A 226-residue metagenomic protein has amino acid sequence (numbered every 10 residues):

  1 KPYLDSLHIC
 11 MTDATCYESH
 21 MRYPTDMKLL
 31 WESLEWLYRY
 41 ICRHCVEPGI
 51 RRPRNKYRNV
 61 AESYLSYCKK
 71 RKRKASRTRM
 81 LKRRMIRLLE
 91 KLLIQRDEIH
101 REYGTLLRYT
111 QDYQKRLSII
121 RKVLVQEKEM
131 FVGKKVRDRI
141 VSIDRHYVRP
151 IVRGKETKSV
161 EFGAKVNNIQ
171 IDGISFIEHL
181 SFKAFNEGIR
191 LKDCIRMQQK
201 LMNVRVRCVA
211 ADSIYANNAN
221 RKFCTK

Functional and structural regions predicted by a protein language model:
K1-K226: Anion-binding and metal-coordination hotspots
